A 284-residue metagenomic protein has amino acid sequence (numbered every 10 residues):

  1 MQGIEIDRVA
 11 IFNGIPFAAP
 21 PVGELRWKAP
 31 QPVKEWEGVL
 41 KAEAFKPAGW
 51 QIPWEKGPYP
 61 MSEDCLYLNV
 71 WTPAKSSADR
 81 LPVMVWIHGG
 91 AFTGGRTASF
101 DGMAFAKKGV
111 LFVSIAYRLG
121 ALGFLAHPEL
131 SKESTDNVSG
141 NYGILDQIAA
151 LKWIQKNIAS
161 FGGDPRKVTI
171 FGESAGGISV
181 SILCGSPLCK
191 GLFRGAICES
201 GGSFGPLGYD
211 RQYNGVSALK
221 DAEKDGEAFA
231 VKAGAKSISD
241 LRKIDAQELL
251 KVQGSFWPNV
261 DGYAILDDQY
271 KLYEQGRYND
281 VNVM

Functional and structural regions predicted by a protein language model:
M1-N141: Non-catalytic accessory segments of hydrolases
I11, Y67, V83-W86, L111-I115 (+4 more regions): Structural recognition of the beta-strand scaffold that forms the well-ordered cores of secreted hydrolase catalytic
E63-C65, D136-S160, S217-A230: Alpha/beta-hydrolase active-site loop
P82, I154, F161-S174: Alpha/beta-hydrolase fold nucleophile elbow
G89, Y142-D146, S174-G177: Active-site loop->helix "elbow" adjoining a glycine-rich segment at hydrolase catalytic centers
K107, K156, G185-L188: Short, well-ordered alpha-helices that flank and scaffold nucleotide-derived cofactor binding pockets
K156, K190, G195, E199-V283: Substrate-access "cap/lid" subdomains that shape and gate the entrance to catalytic or ligand-binding pockets
G177-C189: Short glycine-enriched nucleophile-adjacent loop and the immediately C-terminal alpha-helix near the catalytic center
